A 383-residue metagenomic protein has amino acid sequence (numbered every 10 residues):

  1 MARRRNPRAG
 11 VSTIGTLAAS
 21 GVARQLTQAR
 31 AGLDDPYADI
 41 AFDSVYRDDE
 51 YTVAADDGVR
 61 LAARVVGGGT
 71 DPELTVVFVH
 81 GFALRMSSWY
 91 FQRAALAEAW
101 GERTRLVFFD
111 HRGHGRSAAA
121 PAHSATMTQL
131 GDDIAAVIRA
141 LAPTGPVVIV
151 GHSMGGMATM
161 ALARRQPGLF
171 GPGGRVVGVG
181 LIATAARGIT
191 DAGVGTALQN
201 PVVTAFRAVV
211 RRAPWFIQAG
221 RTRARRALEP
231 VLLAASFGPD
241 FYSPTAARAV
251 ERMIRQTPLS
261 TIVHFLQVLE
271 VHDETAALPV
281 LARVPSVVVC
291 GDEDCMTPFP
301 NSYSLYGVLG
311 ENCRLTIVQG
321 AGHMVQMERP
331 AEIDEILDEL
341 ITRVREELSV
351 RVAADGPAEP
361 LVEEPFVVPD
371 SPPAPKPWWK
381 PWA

Functional and structural regions predicted by a protein language model:
A9-T52: An N-terminal hydrophobic leader/cap segment in hydrolases
V59, R64-A119: Conserved HGGG/HGGXW glycine-rich cap/lid loop of the alpha/beta-hydrolase fold
G81-R85, S153-M154, A185: Active-site glycine-rich loops that stabilize anionic/oxyanionic intermediates across multiple enzyme folds
R105-M157, L162-P172, E335: Active-site loop/oxyanion-hole signature of alpha/beta-hydrolase fold enzymes
R164-R165, G171-A219: Flexible "cap/lid" loop of the alpha/beta hydrolase fold
P214-V280: Conserved alpha/beta-hydrolase catalytic His-Asp/Glu region
L281-A282, V288-C290, D294: Short beta-strand/loop motif that positions the catalytic acidic residue of the alpha/beta-hydrolase fold
E311-A383: Catalytic active-site module of serine/aspartate enzymes centered on a nucleophile-bearing elbow/loop
